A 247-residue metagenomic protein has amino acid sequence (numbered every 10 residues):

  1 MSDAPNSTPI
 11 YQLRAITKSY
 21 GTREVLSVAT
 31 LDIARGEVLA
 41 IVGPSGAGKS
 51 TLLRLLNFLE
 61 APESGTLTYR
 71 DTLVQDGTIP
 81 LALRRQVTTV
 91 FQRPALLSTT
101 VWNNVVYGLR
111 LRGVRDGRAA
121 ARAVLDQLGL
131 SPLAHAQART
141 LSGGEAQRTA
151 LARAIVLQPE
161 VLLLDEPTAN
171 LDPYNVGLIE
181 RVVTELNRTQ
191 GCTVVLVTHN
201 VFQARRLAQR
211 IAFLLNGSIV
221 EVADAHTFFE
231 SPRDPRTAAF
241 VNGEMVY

Functional and structural regions predicted by a protein language model:
V42-P44: The feature captures the beta-strand-to-loop junction immediately N-terminal to the Walker
N57: Helix-to-loop junction immediately C-terminal to a conserved catalytic motif
V74-T88, L111, F228-P232: ABC ATPase NBD coupling module
D116-L133: Conserved ABC ATPase "signature" region
Q137-L141, E145: Conserved ABC ATPase signature
Q158: Conserved catalytic motifs of ABC-family nucleotide-binding domains
L162-D165: Catalytic Walker B motif of ABC-type/P-loop ATPase nucleotide-binding domains
